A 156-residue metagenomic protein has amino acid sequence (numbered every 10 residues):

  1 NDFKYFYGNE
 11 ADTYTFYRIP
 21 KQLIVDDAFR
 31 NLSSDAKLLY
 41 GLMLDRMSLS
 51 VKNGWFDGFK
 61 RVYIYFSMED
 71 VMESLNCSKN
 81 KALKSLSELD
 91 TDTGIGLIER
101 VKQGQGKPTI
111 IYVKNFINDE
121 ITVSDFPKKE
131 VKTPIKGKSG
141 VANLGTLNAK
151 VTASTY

Functional and structural regions predicted by a protein language model:
N1-V25: An N-terminal low-complexity regulatory-tail signal and nearby short nucleic-acid-interaction modules
D2, N115-Y156: Charged low-complexity intrinsically disordered patches
F6, K52, F56, G94 (+4 more regions): Intrinsically disordered, low-complexity segments enriched in small/polar residues
D12, V62, P108-I110, V141-L144 (+1 more regions): Intrinsically disordered, low-complexity, compositionally biased regions/tails
P20, Y112-K114: Residues in well-ordered beta-strands of folded domains
F29-R30, S34, R46-Y112: Winged helix-turn-helix DNA-binding recognition segment
A36-L39, M43: Short alpha-helical "packing" element that flanks the helix-turn-helix/winged-helix DNA-binding module
